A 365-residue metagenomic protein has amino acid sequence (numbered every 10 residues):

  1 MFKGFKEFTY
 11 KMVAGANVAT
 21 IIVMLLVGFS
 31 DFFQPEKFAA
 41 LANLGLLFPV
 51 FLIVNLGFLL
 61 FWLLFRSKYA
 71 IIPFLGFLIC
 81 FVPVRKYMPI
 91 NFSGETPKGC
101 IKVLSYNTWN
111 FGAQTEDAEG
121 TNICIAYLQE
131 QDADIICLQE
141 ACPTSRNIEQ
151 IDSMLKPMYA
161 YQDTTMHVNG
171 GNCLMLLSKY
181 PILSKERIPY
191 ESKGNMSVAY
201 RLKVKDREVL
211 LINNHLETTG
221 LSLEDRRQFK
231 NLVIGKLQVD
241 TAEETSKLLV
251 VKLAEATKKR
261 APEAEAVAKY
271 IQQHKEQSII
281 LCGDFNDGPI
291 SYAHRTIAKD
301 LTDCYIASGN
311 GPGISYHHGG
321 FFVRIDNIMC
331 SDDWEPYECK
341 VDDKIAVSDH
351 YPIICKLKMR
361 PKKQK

Functional and structural regions predicted by a protein language model:
M1-S153, M166-G171, A264-E265, R360-K365: N-terminal, active-site-proximal structural segment of metallo-dependent hydrolase catalytic domains
G4-F8, I21-L25, D163-T165, F229-I234 (+2 more regions): Short acidic/polar alpha-helix capping motifs at helix-coil junctions
Y10-M24, F29-W62, I71-F74, E186-I188 (+2 more regions): Metal-dependent phosphoester-hydrolase catalytic domains
P73, F77-K98, T115-E116, I135 (+2 more regions): Structured beta-strand-rich core segments of catalytic domains in phosphoester-bond hydrolases
K102, A160-Y161, P181, L210 (+2 more regions): Conserved beta-strand segments of alpha/beta enzyme cores
K102-T108, G120, C124-I148, D163-T165 (+6 more regions): Active-site beta-strand/loop signature of hydrolases that rely on acidic residues for catalysis
S105-T121, P143, G220-A256: Acidic/histidine-rich helix-loop elements that form or flank divalent-metal/phosphate-binding sites at the catalytic
W109-F111, P143, Y180-I182, L216-T219 (+4 more regions): Short, solvent-exposed loop/turn segments at secondary-structure junctions
